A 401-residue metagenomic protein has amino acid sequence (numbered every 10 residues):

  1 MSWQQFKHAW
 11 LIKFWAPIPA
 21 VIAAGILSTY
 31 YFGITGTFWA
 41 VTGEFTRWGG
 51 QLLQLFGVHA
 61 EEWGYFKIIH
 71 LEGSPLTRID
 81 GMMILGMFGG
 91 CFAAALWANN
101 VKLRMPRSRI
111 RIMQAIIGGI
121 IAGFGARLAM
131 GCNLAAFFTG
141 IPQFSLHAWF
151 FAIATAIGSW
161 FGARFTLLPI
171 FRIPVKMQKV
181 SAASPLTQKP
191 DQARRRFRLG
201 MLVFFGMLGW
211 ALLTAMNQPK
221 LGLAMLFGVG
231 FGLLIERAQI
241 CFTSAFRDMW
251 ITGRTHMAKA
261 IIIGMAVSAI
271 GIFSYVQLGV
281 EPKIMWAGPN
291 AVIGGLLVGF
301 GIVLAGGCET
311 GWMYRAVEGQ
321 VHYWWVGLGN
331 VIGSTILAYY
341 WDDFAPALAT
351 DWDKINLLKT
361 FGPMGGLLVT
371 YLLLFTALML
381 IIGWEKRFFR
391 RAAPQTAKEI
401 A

Functional and structural regions predicted by a protein language model:
M1-A401: Membrane-interfacial helix-loop segments of redox and metal-homeostasis proteins, especially TM-loop-TM junctions
